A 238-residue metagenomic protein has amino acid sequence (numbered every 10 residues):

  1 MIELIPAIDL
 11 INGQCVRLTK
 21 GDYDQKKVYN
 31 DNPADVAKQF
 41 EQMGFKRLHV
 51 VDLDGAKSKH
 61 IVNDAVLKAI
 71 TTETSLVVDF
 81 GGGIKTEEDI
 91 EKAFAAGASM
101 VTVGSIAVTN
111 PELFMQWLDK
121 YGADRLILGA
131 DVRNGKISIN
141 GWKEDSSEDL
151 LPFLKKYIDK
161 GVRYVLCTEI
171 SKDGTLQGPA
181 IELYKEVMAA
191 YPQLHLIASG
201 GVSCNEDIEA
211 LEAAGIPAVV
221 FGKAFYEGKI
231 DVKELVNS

Functional and structural regions predicted by a protein language model:
M1-L4, G44-R47, T74-V78, A98-S99 (+4 more regions): Short, well-ordered coil/turn segments that N-cap beta-strands
E3-L4, G55-T71, K85-E91, S105-I127 (+3 more regions): Active-site-adjacent beta->alpha loops and helix N-cap segments on the catalytic face of soluble alpha/beta enzymes
I8, D52, S105-I106, A130-V132 (+3 more regions): Short secondary-structure boundary segments
D9, F40, L48, A93 (+4 more regions): Conserved, mostly hydrophobic/aromatic
G13-C15, T19-D24, A98-D173: Conserved anion-binding
C15-I61: N-terminal beta-alpha supersecondary unit
Y29-E41, K85-E91, D145-K156: Short, acidic/polar
T74, V78-V101, E182-A218: Catalytic cores of alpha/beta
